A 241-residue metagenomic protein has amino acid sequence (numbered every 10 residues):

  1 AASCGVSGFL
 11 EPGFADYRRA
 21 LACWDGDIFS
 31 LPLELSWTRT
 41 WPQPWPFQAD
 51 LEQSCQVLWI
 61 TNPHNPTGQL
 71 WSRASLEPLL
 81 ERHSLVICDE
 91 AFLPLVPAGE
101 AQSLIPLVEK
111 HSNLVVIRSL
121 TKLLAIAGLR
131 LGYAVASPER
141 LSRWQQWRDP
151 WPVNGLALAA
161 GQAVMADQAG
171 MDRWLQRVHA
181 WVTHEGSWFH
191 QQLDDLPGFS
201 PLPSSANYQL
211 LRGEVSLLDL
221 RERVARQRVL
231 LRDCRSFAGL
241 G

Functional and structural regions predicted by a protein language model:
A2-L21, D27-F29, E34: Conserved PLP-anchoring active-site segment centered on the Schiff-base-forming lysine
D16-R18, N113-D195, F199-L202: PLP-dependent aminotransferase class I/II
F29, L33-A98: Active-site phosphate-binding strand-loop segment of PLP-dependent enzymes
A74-H83, S103-K110, R143: Catalytic-core regions built around general acid/base machinery
S84, V96, N113-L114, F199 (+1 more regions): Short, conserved active-site loop motifs that form the nucleotide-linked donor/cofactor pocket
G128, S205, A238-G241: Short acidic/glycine-enriched loop/turn segments that link adjacent beta-strands
V182-T183, L193-Q227: Conserved PLP-binding catalytic core of the aspartate aminotransferase-like
